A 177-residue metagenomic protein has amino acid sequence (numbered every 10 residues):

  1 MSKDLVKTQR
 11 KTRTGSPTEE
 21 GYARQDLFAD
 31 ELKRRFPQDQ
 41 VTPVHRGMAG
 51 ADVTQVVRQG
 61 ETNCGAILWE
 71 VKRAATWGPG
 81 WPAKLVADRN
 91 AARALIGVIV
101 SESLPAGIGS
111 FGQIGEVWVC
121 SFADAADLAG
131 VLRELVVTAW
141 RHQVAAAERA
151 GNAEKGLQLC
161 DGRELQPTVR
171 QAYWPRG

Functional and structural regions predicted by a protein language model:
M1-V100, A106-G107: Extended, gly/pro-poor, charged amphipathic helical "stalk/hinge" elements that serve as dimerization and scaffold
K11, G15, Q40, F111 (+3 more regions): A near-ubiquitous, low-amplitude feature marking generic local secondary-structure context
E19, T76, V119, A123 (+2 more regions): A short glycine-/small-residue-rich loop at the edge of a beta-strand within enzyme catalytic domains
E102-A153: Domain-level recognition of nuclease-like catalytic cores that cleave nucleotide substrates
A139-G177: Contiguous, amphipathic alpha-helical segments that mediate oligomerization or scaffolding in large protein assemblies
